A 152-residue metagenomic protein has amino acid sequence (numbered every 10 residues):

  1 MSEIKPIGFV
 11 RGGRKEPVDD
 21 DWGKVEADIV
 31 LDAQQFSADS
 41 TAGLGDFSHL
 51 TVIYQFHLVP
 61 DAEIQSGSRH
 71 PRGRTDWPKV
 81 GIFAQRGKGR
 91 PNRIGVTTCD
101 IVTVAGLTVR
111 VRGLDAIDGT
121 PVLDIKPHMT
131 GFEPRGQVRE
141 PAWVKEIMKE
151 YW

Functional and structural regions predicted by a protein language model:
M1-V96, T103-W152: Cys-His-centered catalytic/binding microenvironment captured across papain-like cysteine peptidases and homologous
